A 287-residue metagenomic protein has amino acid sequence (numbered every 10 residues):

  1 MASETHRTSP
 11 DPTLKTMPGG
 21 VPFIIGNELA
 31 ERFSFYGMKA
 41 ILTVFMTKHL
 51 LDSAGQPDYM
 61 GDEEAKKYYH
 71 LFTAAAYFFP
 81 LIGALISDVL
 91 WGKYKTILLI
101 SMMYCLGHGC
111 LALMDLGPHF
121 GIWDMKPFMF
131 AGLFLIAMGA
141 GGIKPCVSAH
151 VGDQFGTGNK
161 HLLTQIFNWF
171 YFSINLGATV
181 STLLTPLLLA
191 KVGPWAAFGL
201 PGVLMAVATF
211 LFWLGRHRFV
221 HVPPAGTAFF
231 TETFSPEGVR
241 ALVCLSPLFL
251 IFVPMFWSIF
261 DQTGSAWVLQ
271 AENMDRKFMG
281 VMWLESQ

Functional and structural regions predicted by a protein language model:
M1-F23, T157-T164, N168, S173 (+2 more regions): Intracellular loop-helix junctions on the cytosolic face of multi-pass helical membrane proteins
L29-E31, H70-A74, F78, M102 (+2 more regions): Transmembrane alpha-helical cores of Major Facilitator Superfamily
R32, Y36, A137-C146, T179 (+1 more regions): Small-residue-rich segments within alpha-helical transmembrane domains of MFS-like 12-TM solute carriers
A40-K66, D153, S265-S286: Short amphipathic helix-loop junctions that connect adjacent transmembrane helices in Major Facilitator Superfamily/SLC
M46-T47, I86-L90, H119, L184-V192: Interfacial helix-cap and linker-helix signal at transmembrane-aqueous boundaries of multi-pass secondary transporters
D52, I97-M129: C-terminal ends and interior cores of transmembrane alpha-helices in multi-pass membrane transporters/permeases
K66-D88, I97, C105, L176-S181: Central cavity-lining transmembrane alpha-helices of secondary-active solute carriers, predominantly the Major
A140-G158: Intracellular juxtamembrane helix-capping segments at the cytosolic ends of symmetry-related transmembrane helices
